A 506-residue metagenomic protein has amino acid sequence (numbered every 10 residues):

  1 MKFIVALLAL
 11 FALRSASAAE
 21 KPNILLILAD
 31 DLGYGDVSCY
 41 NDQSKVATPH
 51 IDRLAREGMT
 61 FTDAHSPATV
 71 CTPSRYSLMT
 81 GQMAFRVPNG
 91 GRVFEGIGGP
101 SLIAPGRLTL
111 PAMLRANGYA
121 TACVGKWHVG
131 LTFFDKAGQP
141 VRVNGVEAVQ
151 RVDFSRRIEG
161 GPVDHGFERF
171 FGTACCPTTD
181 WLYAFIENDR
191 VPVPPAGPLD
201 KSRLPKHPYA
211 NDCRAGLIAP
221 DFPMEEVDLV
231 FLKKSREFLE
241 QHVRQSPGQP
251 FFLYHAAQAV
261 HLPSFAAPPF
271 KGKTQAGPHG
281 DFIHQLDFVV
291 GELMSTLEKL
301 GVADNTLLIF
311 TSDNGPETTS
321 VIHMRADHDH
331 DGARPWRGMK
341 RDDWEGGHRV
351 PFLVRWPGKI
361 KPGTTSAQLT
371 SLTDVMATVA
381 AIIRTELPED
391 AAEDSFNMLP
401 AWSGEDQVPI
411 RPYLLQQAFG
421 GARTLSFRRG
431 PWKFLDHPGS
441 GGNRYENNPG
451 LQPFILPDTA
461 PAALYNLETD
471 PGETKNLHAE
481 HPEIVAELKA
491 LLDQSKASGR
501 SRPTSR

Functional and structural regions predicted by a protein language model:
K2, A18-A463, P471-R506: Formylglycine-dependent sulfatase
K2-L8: Small-residue packing motifs within transmembrane alpha-helices
L8-S17: Hydrophobic h-region of N-terminal signal peptides that target proteins for export in Gram-negative bacteria
